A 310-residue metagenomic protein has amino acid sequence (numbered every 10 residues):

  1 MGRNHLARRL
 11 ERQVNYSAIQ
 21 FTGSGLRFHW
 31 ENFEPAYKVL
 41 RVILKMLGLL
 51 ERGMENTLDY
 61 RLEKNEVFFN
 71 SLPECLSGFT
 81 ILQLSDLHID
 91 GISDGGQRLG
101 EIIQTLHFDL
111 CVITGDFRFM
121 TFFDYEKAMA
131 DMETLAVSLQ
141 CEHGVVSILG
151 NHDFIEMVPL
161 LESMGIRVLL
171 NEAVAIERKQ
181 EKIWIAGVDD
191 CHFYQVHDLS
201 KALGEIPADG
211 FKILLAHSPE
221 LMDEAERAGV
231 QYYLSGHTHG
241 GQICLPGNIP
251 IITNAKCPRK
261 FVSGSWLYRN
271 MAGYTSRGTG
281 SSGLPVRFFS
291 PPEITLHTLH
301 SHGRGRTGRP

Functional and structural regions predicted by a protein language model:
M1-E63, L267-P310: Acidic, His/Gly-rich catalytic cores of divalent-metal-dependent hydrolytic chemistry
R3-N4, W30-E126: N-terminal active-site segment of His-dependent metallophosphoesterases
Y60, F69-L82, V174-A186, L267-A272: Beta-strand-turn-beta hairpins that frame and shape the catalytic cleft of phosphate-ester-processing enzymes
L82-S85, L110-D116, G144-N151, L169-N171 (+4 more regions): Active-site neighborhood of phospho(di)ester-bond hydrolases with catalytic His/Asp-centered motifs
L87-I92, T121-Y125, D189-F193, F211-K212 (+1 more regions): Short, flexible loop segments at the rims of nucleotide/cofactor-binding pockets, characterized by
S93-R178: Core catalytic region of metal-dependent phosphoesterases/phosphodiesterases, especially metallo-beta-lactamase-like
S163-M164, R178-A216, M222-D223, A228 (+1 more regions): Binuclear metal-dependent hydrolase catalytic cores centered on His/Asp/Glu-rich metal-binding motifs
P219-T298, H302-G305: Conserved beta-sheet core of the metallophosphoesterase superfamily
